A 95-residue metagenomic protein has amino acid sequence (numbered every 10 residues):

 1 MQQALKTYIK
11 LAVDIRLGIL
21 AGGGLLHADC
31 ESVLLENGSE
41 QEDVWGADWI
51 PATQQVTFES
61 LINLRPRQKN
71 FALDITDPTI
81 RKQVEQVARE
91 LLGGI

Functional and structural regions predicted by a protein language model:
M1-V33: Negatively charged, low-complexity tracts enriched in Asp/Glu with abundant Ser/Thr
Q2-Q3, Q41, Q54-Q55, Q68 (+1 more regions): Residue-identity detector for glutamine
Y8-I15, F58, V84, A88: Generic structural hydrophobic/aromatic packing signal, biased to beta-strands
V13-D14, L20, E31, D43 (+3 more regions): Phosphate-end processing signature that detects enzymes handling 5′-triphosphorylated RNA and polyphosphate
L26-W49, Q55: Amphipathic, interaction-prone secondary-structure segments
T53-I75: Intrinsically disordered, low-complexity regulatory segments enriched in Ser/Thr/Pro and charged residues
D77-I95: Well-ordered alpha/beta subsegment
